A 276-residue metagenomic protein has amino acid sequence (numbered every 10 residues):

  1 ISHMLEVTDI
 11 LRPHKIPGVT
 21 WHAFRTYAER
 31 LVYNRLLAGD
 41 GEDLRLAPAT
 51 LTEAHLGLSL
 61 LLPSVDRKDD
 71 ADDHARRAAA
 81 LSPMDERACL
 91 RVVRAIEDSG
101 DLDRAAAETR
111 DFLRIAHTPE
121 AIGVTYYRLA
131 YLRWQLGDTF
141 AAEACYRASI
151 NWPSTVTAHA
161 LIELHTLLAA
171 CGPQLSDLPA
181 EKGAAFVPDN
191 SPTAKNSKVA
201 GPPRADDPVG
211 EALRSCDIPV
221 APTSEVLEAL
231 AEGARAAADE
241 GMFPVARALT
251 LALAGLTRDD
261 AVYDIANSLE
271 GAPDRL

Functional and structural regions predicted by a protein language model:
S2-D40, N151-W152, T157-L276: Eukaryotic alpha-helical solenoid repeat scaffolds
L44-A47, L51, D85, I122 (+3 more regions): Residues that mark the junctions of alpha-helical repeat units in TPR/alpha-solenoid scaffolds
A49, P83, H117-E120, S154-T155 (+1 more regions): Short coil turns that delineate tetratricopeptide repeat
H55, C89, Y126, L161 (+1 more regions): TPR repeat positional signature
L60, R94, R128-W134, T166 (+1 more regions): Residue-level recognition of tetratricopeptide repeat
